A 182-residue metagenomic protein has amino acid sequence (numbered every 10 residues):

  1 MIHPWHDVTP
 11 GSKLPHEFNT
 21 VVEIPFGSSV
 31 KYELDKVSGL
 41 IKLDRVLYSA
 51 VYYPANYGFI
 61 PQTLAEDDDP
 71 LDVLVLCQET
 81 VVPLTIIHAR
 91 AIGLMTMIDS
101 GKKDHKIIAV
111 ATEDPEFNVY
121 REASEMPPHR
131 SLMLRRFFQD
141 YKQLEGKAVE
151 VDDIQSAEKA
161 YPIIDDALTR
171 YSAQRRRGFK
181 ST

Functional and structural regions predicted by a protein language model:
M1-T182: Hydrophobic N-terminal alpha-helices or hydrophobic patches in metabolic proteins across all domains of life
